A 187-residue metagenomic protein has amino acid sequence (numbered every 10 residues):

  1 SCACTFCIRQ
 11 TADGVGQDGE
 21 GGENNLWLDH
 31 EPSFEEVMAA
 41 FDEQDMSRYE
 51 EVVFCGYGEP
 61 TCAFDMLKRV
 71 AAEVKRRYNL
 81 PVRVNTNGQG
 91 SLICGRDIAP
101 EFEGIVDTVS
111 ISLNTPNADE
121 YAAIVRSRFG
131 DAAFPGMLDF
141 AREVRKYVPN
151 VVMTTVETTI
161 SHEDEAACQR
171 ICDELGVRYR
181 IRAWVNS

Functional and structural regions predicted by a protein language model:
S1-C4, Y49-E51, P81: A common structural microfeature
S1-S33: Canonical Radical SAM [4Fe-4S] cluster-binding loop centered on the CxxxCxxC motif and its immediate flanking residues
A12-G22, R48-V52, N117-Y121: Short, basic/glycine-rich phosphate-binding loops at helix/coil junctions that contact nucleotide phosphates
D29-Y57: Short Fe-S-cluster ligation motifs
D42, Y57-S187: Conserved AdoMet/S-adenosylmethionine-binding subsite of the radical SAM
